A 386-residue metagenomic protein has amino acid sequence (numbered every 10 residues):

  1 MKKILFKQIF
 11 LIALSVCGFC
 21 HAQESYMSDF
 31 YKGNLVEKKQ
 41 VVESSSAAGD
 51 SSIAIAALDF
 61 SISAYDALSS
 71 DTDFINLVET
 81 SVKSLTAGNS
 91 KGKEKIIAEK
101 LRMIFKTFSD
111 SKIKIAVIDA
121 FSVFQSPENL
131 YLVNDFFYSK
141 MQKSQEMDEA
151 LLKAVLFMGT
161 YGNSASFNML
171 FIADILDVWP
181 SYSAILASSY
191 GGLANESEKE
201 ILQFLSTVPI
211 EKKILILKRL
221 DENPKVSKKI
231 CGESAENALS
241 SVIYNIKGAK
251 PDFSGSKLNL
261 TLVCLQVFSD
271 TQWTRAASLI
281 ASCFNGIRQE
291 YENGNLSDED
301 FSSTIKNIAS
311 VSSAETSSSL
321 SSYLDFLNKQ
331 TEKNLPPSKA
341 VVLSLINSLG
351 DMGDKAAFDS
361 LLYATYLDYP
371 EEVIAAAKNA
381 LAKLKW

Functional and structural regions predicted by a protein language model:
M1-F10: Bacterial N-terminal signal peptides that target proteins for export
A13-H21: Hydrophobic h-region of N-terminal signal peptides that target proteins for export in Gram-negative bacteria
A22-D29, A48-D66, K91-F105, S126-M141 (+7 more regions): Amphipathic alpha-helical scaffolding segments comprising HEAT/armadillo-like alpha-solenoid repeats
Y31, V36-D50, S70-G92, K112-P127 (+8 more regions): Structural detector for internal amphipathic alpha-helices that build alpha-solenoid repeat scaffolds
L35, S109, M141, Q145 (+3 more regions): Residue-level recognition of short, well-ordered coil/turn positions that link secondary-structure elements
D71, T107-F108, L176, T207 (+1 more regions): Tandem-repeat/low-complexity and Cys-motif detector
Y366-E372: Predominantly the C-terminal beta-signal and adjacent terminal strand-loop region of outer-membrane beta-barrel
